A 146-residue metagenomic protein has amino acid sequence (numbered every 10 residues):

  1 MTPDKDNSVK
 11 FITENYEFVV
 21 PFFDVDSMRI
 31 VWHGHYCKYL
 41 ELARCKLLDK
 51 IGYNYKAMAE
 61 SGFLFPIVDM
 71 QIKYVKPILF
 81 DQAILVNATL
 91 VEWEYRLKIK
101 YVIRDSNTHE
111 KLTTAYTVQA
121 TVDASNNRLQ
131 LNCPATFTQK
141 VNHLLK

Functional and structural regions predicted by a protein language model:
T2-D6, K10, E14-Y16, L79-F80 (+1 more regions): HotDog/MaoC-like acyl-thioester-processing domains
T2-L47: Catalytic strand-loop segment that frames the active site of acyl-thioester-processing enzymes
E17-P21, K73, V118: Generic structural detector for well-ordered beta-strands
F18-P21, S27, N54, S61 (+1 more regions): Glycine-rich, flexible loop/turn motifs
V31, F65-I67, L112: A broad, structural micro-motif
L47-L85, T89-L97: Hydrophobic beta-strand-centered segment that forms part of the acyl-chain substrate-binding groove
